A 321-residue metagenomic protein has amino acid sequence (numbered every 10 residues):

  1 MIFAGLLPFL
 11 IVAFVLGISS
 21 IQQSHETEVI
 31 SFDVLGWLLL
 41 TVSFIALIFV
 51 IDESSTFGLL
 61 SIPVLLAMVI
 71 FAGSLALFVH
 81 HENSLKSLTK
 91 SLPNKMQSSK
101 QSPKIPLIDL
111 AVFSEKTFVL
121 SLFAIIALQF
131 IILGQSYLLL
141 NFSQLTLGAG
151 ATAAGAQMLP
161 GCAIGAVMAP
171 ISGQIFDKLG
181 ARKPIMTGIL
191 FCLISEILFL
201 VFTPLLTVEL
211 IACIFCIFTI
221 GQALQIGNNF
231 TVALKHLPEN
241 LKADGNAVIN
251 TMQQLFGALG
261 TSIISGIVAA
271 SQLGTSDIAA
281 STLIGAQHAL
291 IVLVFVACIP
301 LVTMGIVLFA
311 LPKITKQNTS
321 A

Functional and structural regions predicted by a protein language model:
M1-A124, I131, Q157: Hydrophobic transmembrane-helix bundles of small-molecule transporters
F3-G5, S91-G274, S281-I314: 12-transmembrane solute porter fold
M68-G73, S172-G173, A279-A280: Short, charged low-complexity intrinsically disordered segments located at boundaries of structured domains
I314-A321: Short, charged juxtamembrane terminal tails flanking transmembrane helices
